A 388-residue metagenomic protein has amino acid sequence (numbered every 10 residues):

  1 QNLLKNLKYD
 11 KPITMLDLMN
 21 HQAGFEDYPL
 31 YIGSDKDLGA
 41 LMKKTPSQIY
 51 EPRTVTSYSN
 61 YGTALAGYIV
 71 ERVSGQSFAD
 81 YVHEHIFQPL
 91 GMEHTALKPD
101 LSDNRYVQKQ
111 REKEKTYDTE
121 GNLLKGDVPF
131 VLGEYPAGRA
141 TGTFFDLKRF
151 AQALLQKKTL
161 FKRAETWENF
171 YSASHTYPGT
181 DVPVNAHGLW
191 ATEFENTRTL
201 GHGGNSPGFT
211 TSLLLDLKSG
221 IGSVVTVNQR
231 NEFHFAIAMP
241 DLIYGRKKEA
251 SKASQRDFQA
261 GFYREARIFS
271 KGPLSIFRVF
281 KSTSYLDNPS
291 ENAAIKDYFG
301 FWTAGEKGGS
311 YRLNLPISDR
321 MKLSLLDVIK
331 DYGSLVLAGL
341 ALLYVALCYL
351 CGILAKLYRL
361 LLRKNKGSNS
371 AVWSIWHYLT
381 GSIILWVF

Functional and structural regions predicted by a protein language model:
L3-L217: Short, surface-exposed loop or secondary-structure junction motifs that flank catalytic or metal-binding residues
I69, N228-Q229: Residue-level signal for short, function-critical loop segments
V131, R230-E232: A short acidic/small-residue loop/turn micro-motif
T141-F144, F233, I237: Electropositive phosphate-/nucleotide-binding environments in soluble metabolic enzymes
T197, H234-F388: Peripheral terminal and inter-domain segments
H202, S212-N228, R312-L315: Short, well-ordered beta-strand elements
